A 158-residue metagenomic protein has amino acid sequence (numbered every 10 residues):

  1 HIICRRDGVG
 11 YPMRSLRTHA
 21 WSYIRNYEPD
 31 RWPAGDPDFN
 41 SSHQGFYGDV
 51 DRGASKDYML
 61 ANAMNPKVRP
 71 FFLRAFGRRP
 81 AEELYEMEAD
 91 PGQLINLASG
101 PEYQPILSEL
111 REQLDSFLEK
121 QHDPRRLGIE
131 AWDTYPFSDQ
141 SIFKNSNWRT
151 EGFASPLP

Functional and structural regions predicted by a protein language model:
H1-E83: C-terminal cap/loop subdomain of S1 sulfatases and analogous C-terminal strand-loop tails that border
A63-E82, M87-Q93, L97-P158: Long, internal low-complexity/basic segments
